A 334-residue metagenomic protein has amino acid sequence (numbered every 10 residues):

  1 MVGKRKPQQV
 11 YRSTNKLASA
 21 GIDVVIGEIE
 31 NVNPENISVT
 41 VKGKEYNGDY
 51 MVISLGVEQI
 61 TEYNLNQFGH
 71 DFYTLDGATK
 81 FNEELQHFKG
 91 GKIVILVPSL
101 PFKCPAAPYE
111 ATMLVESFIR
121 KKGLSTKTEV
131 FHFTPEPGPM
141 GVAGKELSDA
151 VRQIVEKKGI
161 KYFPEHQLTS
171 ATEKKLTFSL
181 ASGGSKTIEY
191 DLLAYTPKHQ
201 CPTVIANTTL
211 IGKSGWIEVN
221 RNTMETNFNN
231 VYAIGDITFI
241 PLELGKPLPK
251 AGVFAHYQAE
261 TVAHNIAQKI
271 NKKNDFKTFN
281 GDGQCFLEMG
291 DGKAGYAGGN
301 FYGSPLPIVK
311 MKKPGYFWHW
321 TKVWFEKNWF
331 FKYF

Functional and structural regions predicted by a protein language model:
M1-E45, A143-K161: N-terminal Rossmann-like dinucleotide/flavin-binding domain of flavoprotein oxidoreductases that bind FAD/FMN
M1-I22, S99-K145: Beta1-alpha1 glycine-rich phosphate/pyrophosphate-binding loop at the start of Rossmann-like nucleotide-binding domains
A20-E110, S117-G123, G183, A194: FAD-binding core/adjacent interface of flavoenzyme oxidoreductases
V25-E28, N33-P34, T134, Y162-H166 (+2 more regions): Short loop/edge segments at beta-strand edges and connector loops that shape dinucleotide/nucleotide cofactor-binding
M51, E146-N222: A cross-taxonomic marker for long C-terminal extensions/tails that follow the last structured domain
N66-K89, E189-Y257: FAD-site-proximal beta/loop scaffold in flavoenzymes
I234-G281, F286-L287: A conserved FAD-binding loop/helix module that cradles the flavin
G295-F334: C-terminal auxiliary extensions adjacent to catalytic cores
